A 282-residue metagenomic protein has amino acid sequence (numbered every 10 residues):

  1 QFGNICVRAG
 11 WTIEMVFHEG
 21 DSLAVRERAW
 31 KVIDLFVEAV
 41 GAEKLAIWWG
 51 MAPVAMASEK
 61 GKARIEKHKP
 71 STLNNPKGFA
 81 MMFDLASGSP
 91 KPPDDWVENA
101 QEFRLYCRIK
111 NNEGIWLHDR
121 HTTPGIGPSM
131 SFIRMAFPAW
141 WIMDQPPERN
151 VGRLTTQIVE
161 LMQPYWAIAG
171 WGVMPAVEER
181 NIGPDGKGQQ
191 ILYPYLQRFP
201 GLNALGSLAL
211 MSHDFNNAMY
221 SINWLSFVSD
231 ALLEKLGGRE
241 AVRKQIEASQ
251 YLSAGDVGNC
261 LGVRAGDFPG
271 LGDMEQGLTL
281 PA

Functional and structural regions predicted by a protein language model:
Q1-A55, A176-A282: C-terminal interaction module
W48-G183: Internal, hydrophobic cores of structured domains that mediate oligomerization or house catalytic pockets within large
